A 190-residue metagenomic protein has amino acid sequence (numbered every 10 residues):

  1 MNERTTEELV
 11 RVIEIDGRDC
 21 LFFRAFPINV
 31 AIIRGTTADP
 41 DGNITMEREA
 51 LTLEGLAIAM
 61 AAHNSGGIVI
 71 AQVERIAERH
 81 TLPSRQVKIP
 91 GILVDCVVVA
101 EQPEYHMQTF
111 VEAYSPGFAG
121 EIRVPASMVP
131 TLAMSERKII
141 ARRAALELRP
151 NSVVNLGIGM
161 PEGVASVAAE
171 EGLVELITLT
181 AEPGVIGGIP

Functional and structural regions predicted by a protein language model:
M1-P190: Conserved alpha/beta enzyme-core scaffold
